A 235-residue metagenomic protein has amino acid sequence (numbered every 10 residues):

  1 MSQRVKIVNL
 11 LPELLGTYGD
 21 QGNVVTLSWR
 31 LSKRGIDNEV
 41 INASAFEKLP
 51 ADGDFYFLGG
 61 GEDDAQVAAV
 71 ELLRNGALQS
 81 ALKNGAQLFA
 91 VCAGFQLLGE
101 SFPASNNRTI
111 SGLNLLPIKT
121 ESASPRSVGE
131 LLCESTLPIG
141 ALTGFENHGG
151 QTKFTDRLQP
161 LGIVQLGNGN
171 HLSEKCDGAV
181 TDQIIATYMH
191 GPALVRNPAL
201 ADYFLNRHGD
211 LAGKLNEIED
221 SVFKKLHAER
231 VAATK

Functional and structural regions predicted by a protein language model:
M1-K83, V195-K235: N-terminal beta1-alpha1 cap of cysteine-dependent amidohydrolase-like domains
S2-Q3, N9, S122-K235: Amide-donor transfer/coupling interface in amidating biosynthetic enzymes
L11, V91-A93, L116, H148 (+1 more regions): A secondary-structure boundary/capping signal
E13, F46, K119-E121, G150: Short, solvent-exposed coil/turn elements at secondary-structure transition points
F55-G59, F89, Y188: Structural motif
E62-I139: Cysteine-nucleophile active-site neighborhood
